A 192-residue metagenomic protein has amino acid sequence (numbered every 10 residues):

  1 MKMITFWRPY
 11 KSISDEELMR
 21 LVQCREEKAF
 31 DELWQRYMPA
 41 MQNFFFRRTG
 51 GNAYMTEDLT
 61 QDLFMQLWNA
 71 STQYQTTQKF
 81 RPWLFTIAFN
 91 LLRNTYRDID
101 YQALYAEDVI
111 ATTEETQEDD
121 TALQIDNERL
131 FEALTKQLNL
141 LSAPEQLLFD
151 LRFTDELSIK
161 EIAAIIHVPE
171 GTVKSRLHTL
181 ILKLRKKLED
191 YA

Functional and structural regions predicted by a protein language model:
K2-Y10, L21, G51, A133-K136 (+2 more regions): C-terminal edge and immediately downstream basic/flexible tail or linker adjoining helix-turn-helix-like DNA-binding
M3-F6, Q23-E32, N43-D62, E170 (+1 more regions): Short, charged helix-capping/linker segments at alpha-helix termini
S12, N94, Q102-N127: Internal acidic/polar
R36-P39, R48-T49, D150-L157: Short helix-capping/turn signature of helix-turn-helix
D58-M65, Q78-N90: Structural recognition of an alpha-helix C-terminal capping motif at a helix-to-coil junction
T72-T76, T86-A106, T179: Arg/Lys-rich amphipathic alpha helix in sigma70-family domain 2
E128, L138-Q146: Short helix-coil-helix linker/hinge
L134, E145, L151-T154, I159-Y191: DNA-recognition helix of helix-turn-helix
